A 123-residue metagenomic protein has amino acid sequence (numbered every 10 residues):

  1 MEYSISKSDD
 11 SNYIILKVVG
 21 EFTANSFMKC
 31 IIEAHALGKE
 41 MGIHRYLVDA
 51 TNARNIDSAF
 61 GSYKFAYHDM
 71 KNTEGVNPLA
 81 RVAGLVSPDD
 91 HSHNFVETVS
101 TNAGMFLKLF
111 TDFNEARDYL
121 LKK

Functional and structural regions predicted by a protein language model:
M1-K123: Amphipathic, Lys/Arg-enriched alpha-helical "gate/interface" segment within cytosolic domains that mediates
